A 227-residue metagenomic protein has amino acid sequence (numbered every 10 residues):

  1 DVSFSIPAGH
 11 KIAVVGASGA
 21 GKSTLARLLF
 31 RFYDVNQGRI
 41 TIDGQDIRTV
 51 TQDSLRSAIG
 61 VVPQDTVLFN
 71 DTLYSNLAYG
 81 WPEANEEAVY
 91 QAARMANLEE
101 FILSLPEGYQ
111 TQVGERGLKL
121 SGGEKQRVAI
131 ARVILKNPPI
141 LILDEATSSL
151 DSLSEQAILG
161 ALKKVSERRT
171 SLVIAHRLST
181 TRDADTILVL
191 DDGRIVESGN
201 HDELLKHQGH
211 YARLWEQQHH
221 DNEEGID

Functional and structural regions predicted by a protein language model:
D1-D227: ABC-type nucleotide-binding domain
